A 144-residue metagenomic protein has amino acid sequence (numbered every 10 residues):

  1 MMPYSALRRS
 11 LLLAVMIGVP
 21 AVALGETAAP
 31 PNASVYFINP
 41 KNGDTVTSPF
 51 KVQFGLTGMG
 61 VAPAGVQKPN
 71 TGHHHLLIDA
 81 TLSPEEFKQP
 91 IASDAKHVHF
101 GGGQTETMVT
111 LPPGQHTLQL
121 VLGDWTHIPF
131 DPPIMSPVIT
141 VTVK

Functional and structural regions predicted by a protein language model:
M2-L12: Bacterial N-terminal signal peptides that target proteins for export
T27-T47: Short, compositionally biased P/S/T/A/G/V-rich stretches that sit at domain boundaries
D44-M59: Contiguous beta-strand segments within globular domains
S48, G72, P112-G114: A glycine-anchored, Pro-Gly-centered beta-turn/N-cap motif
G55-V66, I128: Short amphipathic, basic-aromatic surface patches that mediate peripheral association with negatively charged
V66-H74, M135: Short coil-to-beta strand junction motifs in C2/discoidin
P90-Q115, V121-G123: Short, solvent-exposed, Trp/other aromatic-anchored flexible loops in extracytoplasmic proteins
P112-H127, M135-V141: Internal, hydrophobic beta-strand segments that form the core of beta-sheet-rich folds
